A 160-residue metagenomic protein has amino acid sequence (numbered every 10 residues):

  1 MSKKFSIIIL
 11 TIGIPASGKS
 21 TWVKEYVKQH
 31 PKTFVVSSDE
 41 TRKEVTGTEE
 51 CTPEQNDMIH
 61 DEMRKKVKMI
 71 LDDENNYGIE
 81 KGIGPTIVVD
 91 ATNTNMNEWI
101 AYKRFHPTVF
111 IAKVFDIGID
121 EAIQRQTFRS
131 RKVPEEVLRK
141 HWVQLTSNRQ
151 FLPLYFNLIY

Functional and structural regions predicted by a protein language model:
S2-I8, I12, S17, E25 (+3 more regions): Conserved GTP-binding G-domain of TRAFAC-class P-loop NTPases and closely related GTPase folds
I7-T11, T33, G82-V89, F110: Generic beta-sheet signal
T21-P85, E121-Q126: Conserved substrate/cofactor phosphate-moiety recognition/catalytic segment in nucleotide-dependent phosphotransferases
W22, A101-Y102: A short acidic, amphipathic alpha-helical/loop segment
E40, N93-T94, I117-G118: Short beta->alpha linker loops
N56-R64, M96, D116, E135 (+1 more regions): Amphipathic alpha-helical transducer elements in NTP-driven molecular machines
I87-W99: Acidic, metal-coordinating catalytic cores used for nucleic-acid/nucleotide bond scission and strand-transfer chemistry
